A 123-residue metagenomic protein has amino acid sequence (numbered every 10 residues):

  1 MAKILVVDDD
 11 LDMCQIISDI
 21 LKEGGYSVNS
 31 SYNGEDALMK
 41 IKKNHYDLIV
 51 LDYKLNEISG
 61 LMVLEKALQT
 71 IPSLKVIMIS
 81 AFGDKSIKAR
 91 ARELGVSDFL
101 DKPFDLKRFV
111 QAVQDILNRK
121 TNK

Functional and structural regions predicted by a protein language model:
L11-N29, L94: Two-component/phosphorelay signaling modules centered on CheY-like receiver
C14, N56, D84: The feature encodes the CheY-like receiver
N33, S59-M62: Acidic catalytic/metal-coordinating carboxylates
M39, L61-P72: Short amphipathic alpha-helix used as the core "switch/output" element in two-component signaling
H45-V50, L55: Active-site beta3 strand of CheY-like receiver
M62, G83-D98: Alpha4 helix (beta4-alpha4-beta5 surface) of REC/receiver domains from two-component response regulators
S86, F104-V113: C-terminal output helix
